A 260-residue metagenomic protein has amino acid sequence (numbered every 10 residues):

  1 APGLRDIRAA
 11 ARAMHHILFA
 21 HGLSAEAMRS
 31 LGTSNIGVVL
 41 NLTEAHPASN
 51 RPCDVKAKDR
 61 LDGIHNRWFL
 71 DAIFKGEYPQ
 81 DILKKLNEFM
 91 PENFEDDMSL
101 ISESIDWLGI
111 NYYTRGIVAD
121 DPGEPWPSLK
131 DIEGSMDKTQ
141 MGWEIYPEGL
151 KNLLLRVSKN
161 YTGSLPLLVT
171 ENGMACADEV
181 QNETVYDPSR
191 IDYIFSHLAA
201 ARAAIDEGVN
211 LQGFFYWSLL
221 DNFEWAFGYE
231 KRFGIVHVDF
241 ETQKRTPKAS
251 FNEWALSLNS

Functional and structural regions predicted by a protein language model:
A1-S260: Active-site region of glycoside hydrolase catalytic domains
